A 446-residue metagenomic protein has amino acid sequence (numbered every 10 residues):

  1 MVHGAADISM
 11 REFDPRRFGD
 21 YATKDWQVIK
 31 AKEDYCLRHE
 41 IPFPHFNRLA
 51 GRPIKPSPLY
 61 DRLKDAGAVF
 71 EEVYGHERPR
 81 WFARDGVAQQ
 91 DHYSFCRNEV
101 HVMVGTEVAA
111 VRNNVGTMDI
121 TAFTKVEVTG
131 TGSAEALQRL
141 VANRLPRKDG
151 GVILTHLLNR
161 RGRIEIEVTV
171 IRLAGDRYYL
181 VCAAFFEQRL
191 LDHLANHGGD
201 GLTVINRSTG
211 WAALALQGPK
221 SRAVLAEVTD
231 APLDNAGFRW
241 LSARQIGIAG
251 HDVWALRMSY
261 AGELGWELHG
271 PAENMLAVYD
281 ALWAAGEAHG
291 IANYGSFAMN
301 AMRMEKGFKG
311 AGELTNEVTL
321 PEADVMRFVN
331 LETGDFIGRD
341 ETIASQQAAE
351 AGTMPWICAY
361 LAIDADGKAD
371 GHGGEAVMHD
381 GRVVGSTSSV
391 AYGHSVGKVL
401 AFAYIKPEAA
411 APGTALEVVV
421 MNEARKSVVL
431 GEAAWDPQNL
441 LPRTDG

Functional and structural regions predicted by a protein language model:
M1, R11-F13: Polyanion-binding and phosphate-handling cores
H3-I8, P42-E72, R78-R80, R84-G86 (+2 more regions): Conserved, structured C-terminal
F13-L158, R163-E165: Acidic, proline/glycine-enriched N-terminal capping motif
E107, V170-I171: A short acidic-Thr-Gly-centered motif at the start of a beta-strand
